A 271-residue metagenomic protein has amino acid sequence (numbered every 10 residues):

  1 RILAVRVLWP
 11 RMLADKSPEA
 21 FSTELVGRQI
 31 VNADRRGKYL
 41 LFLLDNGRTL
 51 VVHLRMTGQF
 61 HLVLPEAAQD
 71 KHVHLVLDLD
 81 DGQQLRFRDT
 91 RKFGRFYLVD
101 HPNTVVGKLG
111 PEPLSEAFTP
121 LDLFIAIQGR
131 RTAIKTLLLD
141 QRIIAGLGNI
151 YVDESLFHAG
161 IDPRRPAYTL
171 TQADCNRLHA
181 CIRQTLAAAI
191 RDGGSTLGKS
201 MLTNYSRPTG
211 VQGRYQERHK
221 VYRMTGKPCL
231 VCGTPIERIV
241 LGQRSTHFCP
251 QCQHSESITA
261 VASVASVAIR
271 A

Functional and structural regions predicted by a protein language model:
R1-R95, V221-M224, R244-T259, I269-A271: A cross-family signal for N-terminal binding/gating loops and helix N-caps that shape access to the active site
I2-F21, D34, A126-A271: Basic, nucleic-acid-binding surfaces and adjacent catalytic neighborhoods in DNA/RNA-processing proteins
L13, L25, V106-L109, L114 (+2 more regions): Short clusters of hydrophobic/aromatic residues that line enzyme substrate/ligand-binding pockets
E24-V26, I30, F96, V106-K108 (+4 more regions): Non-transmembrane, interaction-prone segments in cytosolic or luminal domains
L50-H158, P166-T169, L178: Phosphate/anion-contacting hairpin/loop surfaces
